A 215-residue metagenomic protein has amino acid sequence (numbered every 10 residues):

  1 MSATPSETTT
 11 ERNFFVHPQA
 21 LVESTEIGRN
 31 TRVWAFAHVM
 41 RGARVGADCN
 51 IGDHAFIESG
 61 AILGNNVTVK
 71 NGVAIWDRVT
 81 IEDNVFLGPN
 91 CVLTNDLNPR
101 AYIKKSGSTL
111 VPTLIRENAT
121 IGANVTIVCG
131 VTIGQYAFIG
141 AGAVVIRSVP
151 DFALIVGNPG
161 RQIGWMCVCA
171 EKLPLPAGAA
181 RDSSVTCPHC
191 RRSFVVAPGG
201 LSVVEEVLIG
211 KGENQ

Functional and structural regions predicted by a protein language model:
A3-P18, E23-I27, R32-T132, A153 (+3 more regions): Flexible, glycine/small-residue-enriched loop-and-beta-strand segment within the central core of proteins
I139, G157: Conserved G/P- and acidic residue-centered "switch" motifs that form tight phosphate/ATP-binding loops in soluble
V149, L201-Q215: Short, intrinsically disordered terminal segments enriched in charged and Pro/Gly residues
C167, C187-C190: Short cysteine-rich clusters marking metal-coordination/redox-active sites
L175-P176, V195-A197: Short, non-ligating residues that shape and space the ligands of small metal-coordination modules and catalytic
P176-S184: Short linker/helix segments within small regulatory modules
